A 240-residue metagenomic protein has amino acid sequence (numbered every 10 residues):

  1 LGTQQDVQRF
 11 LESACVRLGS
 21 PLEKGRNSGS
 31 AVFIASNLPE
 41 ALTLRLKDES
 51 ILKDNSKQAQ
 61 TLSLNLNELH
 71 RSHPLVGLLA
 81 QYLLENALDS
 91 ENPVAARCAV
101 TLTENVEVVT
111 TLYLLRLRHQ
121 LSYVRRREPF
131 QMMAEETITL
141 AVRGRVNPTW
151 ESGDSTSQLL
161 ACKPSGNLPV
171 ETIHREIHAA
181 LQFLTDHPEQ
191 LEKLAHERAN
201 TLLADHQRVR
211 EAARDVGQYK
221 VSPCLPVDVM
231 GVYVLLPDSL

Functional and structural regions predicted by a protein language model:
L1-L240: P-loop NTPase motor cores of the ASCE clade
